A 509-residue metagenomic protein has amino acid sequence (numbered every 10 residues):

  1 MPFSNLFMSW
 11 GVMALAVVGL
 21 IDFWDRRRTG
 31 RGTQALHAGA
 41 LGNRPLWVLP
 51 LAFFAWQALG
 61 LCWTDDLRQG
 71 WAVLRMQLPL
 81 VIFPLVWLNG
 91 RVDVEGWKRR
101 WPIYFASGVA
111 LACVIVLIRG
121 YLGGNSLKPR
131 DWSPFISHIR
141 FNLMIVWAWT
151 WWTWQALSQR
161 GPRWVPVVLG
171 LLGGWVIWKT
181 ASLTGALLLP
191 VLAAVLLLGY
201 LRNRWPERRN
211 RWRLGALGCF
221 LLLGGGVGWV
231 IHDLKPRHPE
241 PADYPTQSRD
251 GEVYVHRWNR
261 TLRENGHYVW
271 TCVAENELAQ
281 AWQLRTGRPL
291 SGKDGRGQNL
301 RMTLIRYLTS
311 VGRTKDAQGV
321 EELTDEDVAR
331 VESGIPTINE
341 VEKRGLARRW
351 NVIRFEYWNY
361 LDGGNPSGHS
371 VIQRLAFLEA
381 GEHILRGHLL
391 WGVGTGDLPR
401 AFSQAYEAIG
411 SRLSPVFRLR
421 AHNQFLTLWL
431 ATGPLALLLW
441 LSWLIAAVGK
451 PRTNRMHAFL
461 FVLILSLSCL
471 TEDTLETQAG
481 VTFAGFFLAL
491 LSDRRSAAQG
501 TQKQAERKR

Functional and structural regions predicted by a protein language model:
M1-R28, F54-T64, M76: N-terminal signal-anchor transmembrane segment
G11-I21, A193-L196, W443, A458-K503 (+1 more regions): Transmembrane alpha-helices of multi-pass inner-membrane enzymes
L15-G19, A58-L59, G96-L127, I136-I305 (+2 more regions): Alpha-helical transmembrane segments of multi-pass inner-membrane proteins
Q34-A52, W97-F105, P162-P166, R452-F461: Membrane-interfacial loop-to-transmembrane alpha-helix junctions, especially the N-terminal start
P45-F53, L67-G90, R100, Y104 (+3 more regions): Aromatic-anchored transmembrane helix interface
K235-G387: Membrane-proximal stem/loop segments at transmembrane-domain junctions that anchor or position
W358-G387, W391-T432: Long extracytoplasmic/lumenal interhelical loops at the membrane interface of multi-pass membrane proteins
A431-L463: Hydrophobic transmembrane alpha-helices and their immediate junctions
